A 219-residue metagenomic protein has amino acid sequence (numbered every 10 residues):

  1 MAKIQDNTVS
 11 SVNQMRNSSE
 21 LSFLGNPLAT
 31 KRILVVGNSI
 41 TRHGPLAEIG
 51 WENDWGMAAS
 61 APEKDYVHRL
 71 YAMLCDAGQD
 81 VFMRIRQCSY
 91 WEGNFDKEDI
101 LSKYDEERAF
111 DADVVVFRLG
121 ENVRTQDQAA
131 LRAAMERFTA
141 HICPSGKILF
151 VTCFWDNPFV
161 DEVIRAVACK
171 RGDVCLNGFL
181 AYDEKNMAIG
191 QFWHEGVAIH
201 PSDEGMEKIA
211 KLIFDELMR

Functional and structural regions predicted by a protein language model:
M1-E20, E207-R219: Conserved catalytic region of serine esterases and O-acyltransferases that act on ester linkages in lipids
N13, S19-S22, P27-L34, R42-Q128: Conserved SGNH/GDSL esterase-like catalytic core that processes O-acyl groups on lipids and polysaccharides
I33-A47, V174-E184: Short, solvent-exposed beta-strand-terminating loops
Y66, L70, K103, A134-T139 (+1 more regions): A general structural detector for well-ordered alpha-helical segments in enzyme core domains, enriched
C75, Q79, G120, A140-K147 (+3 more regions): Sec-exported extracytoplasmic/periplasmic mature domains
V116-N122, E136-A166: Active-site segments of SGNH/GDSL-like serine hydrolases that catalyze O-acetyl group transfer/hydrolysis on lipids
Q126-E136: Alpha-helical scaffold elements lining the catalytic groove of polysaccharide deacetylases
F154-R219: Catalytic His-Asp segment of secreted/periplasmic serine-dependent ester chemistry enzymes
